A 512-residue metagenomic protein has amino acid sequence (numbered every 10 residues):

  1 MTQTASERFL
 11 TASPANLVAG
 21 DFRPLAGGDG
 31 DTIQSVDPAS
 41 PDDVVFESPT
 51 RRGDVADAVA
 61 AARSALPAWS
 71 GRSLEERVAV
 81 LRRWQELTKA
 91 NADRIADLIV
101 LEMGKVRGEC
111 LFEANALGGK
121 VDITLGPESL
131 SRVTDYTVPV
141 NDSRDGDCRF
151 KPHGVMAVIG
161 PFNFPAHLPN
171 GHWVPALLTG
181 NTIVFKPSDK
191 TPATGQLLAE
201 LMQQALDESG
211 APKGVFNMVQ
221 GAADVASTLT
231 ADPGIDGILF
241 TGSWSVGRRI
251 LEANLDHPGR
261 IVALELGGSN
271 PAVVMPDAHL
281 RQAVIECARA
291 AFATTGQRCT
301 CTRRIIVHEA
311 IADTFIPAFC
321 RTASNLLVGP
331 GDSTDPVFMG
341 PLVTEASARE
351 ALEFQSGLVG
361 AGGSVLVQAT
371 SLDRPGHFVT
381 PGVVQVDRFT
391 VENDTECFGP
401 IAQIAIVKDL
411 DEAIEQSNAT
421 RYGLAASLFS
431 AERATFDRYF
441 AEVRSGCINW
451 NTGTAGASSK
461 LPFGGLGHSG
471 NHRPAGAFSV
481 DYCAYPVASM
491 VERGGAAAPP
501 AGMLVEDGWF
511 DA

Functional and structural regions predicted by a protein language model:
M1-L101, R281, V359, I404: Short, structured beta/alpha segment
A39-F46, G210, I235, V273 (+2 more regions): Conserved C-terminal structural/oligomerization subdomain of aldehyde/semialdehyde dehydrogenase
P41-D42, R77, I99, G180 (+8 more regions): Residue-level signal for inorganic ion chemistry
V45-T50, S64-G71, V158, A272-M275 (+5 more regions): Short, well-ordered beta-strand elements within core beta-sheets of diverse protein domains
A56-A60, A68, R82-D93, K105-V133 (+1 more regions): Long amphipathic alpha-helix in the N-terminal Rossmann-like dinucleotide-binding domain of NAD(P)-dependent
D135-Q282, P336, V407: Rossmann-like NAD(P) dinucleotide-binding subdomain of oxidoreductase/dehydrogenase enzymes
T182-V184, V365, C447: A short hydrophobic/small-residue beta-strand
Q204, S245-R388, W450, A498-P499 (+1 more regions): ALDH superfamily catalytic-core signature
